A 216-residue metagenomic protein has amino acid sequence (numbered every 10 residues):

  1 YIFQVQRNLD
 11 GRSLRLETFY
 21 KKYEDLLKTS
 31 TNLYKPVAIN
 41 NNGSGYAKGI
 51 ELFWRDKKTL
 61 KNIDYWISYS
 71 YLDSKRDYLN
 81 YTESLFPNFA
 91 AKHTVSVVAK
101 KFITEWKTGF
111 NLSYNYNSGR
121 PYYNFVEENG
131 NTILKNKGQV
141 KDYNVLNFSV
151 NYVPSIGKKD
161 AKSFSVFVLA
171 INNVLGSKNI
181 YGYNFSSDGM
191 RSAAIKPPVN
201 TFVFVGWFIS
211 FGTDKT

Functional and structural regions predicted by a protein language model:
Y1, N8-D10, S44-I50, F89-V95 (+3 more regions): Residues that define the transmembrane beta-barrel architecture of outer-membrane proteins
Y1-K48: Membrane-embedded beta-barrel scaffold of Gram-negative outer-membrane proteins
V5-R7, L16-Y20, I67-Y71, L112-Y116 (+2 more regions): Transmembrane beta-barrel strands of outer-membrane/channel proteins
G11-L14, L60-Y65, E105-F110, G157-D160 (+1 more regions): Repeated loop/turn-to-beta-strand initiation elements of outer-membrane beta-barrel proteins
T18, L26-K35, L72, R76-S84 (+2 more regions): Outer-membrane beta-barrel translocator domains and adjoining extracellular loop/strand segments of Gram-negative
F19-K22, N40-N124: Gram-negative outer-membrane beta-barrel transporters
K35-N41, D77-F86, I133-G138, G189-I195: Extracellular loop and loop/strand-boundary signature of outer-membrane beta-barrel proteins
T59, Y116-E127, Y152-T216: C-terminal beta-signal and adjacent terminal beta-strands/loops of Gram-negative outer-membrane beta-barrel proteins
